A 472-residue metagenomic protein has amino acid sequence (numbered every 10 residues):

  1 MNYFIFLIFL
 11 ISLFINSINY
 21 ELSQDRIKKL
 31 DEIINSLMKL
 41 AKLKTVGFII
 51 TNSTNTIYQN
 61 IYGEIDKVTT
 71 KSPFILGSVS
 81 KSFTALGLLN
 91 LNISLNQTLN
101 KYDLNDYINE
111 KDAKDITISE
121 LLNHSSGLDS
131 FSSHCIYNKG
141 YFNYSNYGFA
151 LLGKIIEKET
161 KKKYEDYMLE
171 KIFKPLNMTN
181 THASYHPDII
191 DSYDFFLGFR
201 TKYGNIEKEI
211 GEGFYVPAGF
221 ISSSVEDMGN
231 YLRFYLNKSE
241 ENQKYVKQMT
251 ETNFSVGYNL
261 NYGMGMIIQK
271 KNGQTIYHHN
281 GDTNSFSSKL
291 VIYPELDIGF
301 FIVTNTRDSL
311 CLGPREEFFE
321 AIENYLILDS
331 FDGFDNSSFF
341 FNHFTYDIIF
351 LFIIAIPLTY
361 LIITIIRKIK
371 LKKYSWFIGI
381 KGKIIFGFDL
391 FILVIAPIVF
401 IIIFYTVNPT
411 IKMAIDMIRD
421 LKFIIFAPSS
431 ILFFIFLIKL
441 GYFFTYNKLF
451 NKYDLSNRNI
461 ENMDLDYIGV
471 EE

Functional and structural regions predicted by a protein language model:
M1-E21, I50: Hydrophobic secretory-pathway targeting helix
Y20-N52, T56, L169, I210-G469: Catalytic loop of the DD-peptidase/beta-lactamase superfamily, centered on the K-T-G motif and neighboring
K29-S36, S78, F83, G87 (+10 more regions): Extracytoplasmic/secreted proteins, especially bacterial periplasmic and envelope-associated proteins
K39-G47, I65-E120, C135-G148, V216-G219: Short active-site loop at a secondary-structure junction that contains or immediately precedes the catalytic residue(s)
N55-T56, L104, I108-N284: Short, surface-exposed loop or secondary-structure junction motifs that flank catalytic or metal-binding residues
Q59-I61: Residue-level detector of high-confidence beta-strand sites
G63-D66, R307-S309: A short acidic/small-residue loop/turn micro-motif
